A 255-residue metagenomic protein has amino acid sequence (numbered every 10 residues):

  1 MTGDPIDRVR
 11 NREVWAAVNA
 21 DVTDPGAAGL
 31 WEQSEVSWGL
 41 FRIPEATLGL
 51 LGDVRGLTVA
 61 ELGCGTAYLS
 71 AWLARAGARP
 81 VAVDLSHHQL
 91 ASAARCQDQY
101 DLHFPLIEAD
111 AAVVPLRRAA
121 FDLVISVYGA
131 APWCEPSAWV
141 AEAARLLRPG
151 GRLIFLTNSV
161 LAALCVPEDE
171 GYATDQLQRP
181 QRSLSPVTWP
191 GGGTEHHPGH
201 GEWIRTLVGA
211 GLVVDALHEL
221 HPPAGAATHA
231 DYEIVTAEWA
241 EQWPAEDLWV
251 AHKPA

Functional and structural regions predicted by a protein language model:
M1-E32: N-terminal, positively charged/glycine-rich alpha-helical extensions of SAM-dependent methyltransferases
G29-L57: Conserved alpha-helix/loop element of class I SAM-dependent methyltransferases that forms part of the SAM/SAH-binding
T58-V113: Class I SAM-dependent methyltransferase SAM/SAH-binding core
A112-L123: A short acidic, Gly/Pro-enriched loop at the edge of an enzyme's catalytic core that lines a small-molecule cofactor
L123-S137: A short SAM/SAH-binding and catalytic strip from SAM-dependent methyltransferases
S137-R152: A short glycine-rich, Lys/Arg-flanked "PGG" loop and its adjoining helix->strand segment in the class I
R152-S185: Conserved class I S-adenosyl-L-methionine
G193-L217: Short alpha-helix
